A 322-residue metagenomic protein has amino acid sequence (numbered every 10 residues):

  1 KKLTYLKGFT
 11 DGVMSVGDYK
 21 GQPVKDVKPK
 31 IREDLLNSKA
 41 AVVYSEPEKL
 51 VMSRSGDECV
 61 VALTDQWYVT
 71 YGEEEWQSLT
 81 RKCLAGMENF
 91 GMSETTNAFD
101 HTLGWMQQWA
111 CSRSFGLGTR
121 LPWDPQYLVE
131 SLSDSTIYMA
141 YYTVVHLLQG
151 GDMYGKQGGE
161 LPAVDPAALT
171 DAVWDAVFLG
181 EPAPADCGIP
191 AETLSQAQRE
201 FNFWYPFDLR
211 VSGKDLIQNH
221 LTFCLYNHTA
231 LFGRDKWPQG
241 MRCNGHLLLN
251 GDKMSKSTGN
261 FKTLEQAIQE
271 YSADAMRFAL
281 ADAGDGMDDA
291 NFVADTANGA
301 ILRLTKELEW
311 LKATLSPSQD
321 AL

Functional and structural regions predicted by a protein language model:
K1, H101-D288: Alpha-helical recognition segments enriched in aromatics with Gly/Pro capping that present substrate-recognition
K1-V129, S135, D252, T258 (+2 more regions): Residue patterns forming the tRNA-binding/recognition surfaces of aminoacyl-tRNA synthetases and related DALR
A41-S45, R234-G240, M276, A290 (+1 more regions): Acidic/polar loop patches that form or flank catalytic/metal-binding clefts of enzymes that bind anionic ligands
E74, D152, L231, A290-F292 (+1 more regions): A generic membrane alpha-helix/interface feature
C83, E160-P162, E309-K312: Short C-terminal domain-edge/linker segments immediately following a structured domain
A297-A300, E309-L322: Conserved nucleotide- and phosphate/pyrophosphate-binding catalytic cores in adenylate/nucleotidyl-handling enzymes
